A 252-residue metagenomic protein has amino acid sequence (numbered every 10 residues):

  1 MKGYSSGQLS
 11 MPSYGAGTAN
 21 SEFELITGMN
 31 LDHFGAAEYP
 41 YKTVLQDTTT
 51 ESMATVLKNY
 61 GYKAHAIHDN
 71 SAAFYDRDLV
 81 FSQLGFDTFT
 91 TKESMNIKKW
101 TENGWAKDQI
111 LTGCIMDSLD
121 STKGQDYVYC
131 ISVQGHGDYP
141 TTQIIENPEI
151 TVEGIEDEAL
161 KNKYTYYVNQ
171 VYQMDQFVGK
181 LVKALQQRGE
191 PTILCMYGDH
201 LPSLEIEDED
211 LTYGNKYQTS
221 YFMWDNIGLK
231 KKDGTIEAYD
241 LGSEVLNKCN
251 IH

Functional and structural regions predicted by a protein language model:
M1-H252: Solvent-exposed soluble domains appended to multi-pass membrane proteins
